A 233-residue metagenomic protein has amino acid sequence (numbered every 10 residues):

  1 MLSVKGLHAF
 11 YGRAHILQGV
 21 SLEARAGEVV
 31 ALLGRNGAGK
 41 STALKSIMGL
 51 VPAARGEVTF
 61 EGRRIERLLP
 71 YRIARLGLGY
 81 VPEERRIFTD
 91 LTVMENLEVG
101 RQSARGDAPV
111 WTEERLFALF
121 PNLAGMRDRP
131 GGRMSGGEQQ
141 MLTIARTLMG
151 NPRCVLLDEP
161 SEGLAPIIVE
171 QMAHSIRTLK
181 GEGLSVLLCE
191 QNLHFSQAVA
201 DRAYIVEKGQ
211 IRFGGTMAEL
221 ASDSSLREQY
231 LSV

Functional and structural regions predicted by a protein language model:
G12, V30, A53, L68 (+5 more regions): ABC-type ATPase nucleotide-binding domains, specifically the catalytic core motifs of the NBD
L33-R35: The feature captures the beta-strand-to-loop junction immediately N-terminal to the Walker
M48: Helix-to-loop junction immediately C-terminal to a conserved catalytic motif
G56-I65, L76, P109-E113, G215: Conserved ABC transporter NBD signature motif
P130-M134: Conserved ABC ATPase signature
T147-L148: ABC ATPase C-loop
